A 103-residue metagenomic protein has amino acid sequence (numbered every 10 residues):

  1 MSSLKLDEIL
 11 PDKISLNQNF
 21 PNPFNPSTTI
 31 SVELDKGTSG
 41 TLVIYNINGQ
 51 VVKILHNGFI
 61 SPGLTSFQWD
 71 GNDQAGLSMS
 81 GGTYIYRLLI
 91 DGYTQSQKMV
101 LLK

Functional and structural regions predicted by a protein language model:
K5-E33, Y45-Q50, G81, V100-K103: Surface-exposed, proline-anchored Ser/Thr-rich loop/turn motifs
T28-I30, G40, T65: Conserved beta-strand core positions
D35-S39: Short proline/glycine-enriched turn/loop motifs at strand-loop junctions of beta-rich domains
T41, Q68, K98: Conserved beta-strand and immediately adjacent loop positions that scaffold enzyme active sites
L42-N46, L88: Conserved aromatic beta-strand anchor motif in extracellular beta-sandwich/beta-rich domains
H56-D91: Short, surface-exposed loop/turn motifs with a glycine/proline- and acidic-biased composition
Y93-Q97: Extracellular and select intracellular beta-sandwich modules with Ser/Thr-enriched, small-residue motifs on
